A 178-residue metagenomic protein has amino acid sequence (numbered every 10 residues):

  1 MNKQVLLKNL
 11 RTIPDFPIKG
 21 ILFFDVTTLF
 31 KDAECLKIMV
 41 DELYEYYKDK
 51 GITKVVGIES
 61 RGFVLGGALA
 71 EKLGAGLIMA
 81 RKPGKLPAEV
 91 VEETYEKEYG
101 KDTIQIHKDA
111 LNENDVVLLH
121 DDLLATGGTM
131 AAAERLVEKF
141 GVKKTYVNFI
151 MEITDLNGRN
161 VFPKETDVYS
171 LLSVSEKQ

Functional and structural regions predicted by a protein language model:
M1-I52: Active-site-facing substrate-recognition patch
K8, A131-Q178: PRPP-dependent phosphoribosyltransferase catalytic core
D41-T94: Conserved PRPP/pyrophosphate-binding segment of the phosphoribosyltransferase/PRPP-pathway fold
T53-K54, V116-L118: Structural motif
L73-G74, T94-E98, P163-T166: Short, hinge-like loop/turn segments at secondary-structure boundaries
I78-V117: Short, glycine/charge-rich flexible loops or terminal/linker lids adjacent to PRPP-binding catalytic cores
D122, G127: Conserved G/P- and acidic residue-centered "switch" motifs that form tight phosphate/ATP-binding loops in soluble
